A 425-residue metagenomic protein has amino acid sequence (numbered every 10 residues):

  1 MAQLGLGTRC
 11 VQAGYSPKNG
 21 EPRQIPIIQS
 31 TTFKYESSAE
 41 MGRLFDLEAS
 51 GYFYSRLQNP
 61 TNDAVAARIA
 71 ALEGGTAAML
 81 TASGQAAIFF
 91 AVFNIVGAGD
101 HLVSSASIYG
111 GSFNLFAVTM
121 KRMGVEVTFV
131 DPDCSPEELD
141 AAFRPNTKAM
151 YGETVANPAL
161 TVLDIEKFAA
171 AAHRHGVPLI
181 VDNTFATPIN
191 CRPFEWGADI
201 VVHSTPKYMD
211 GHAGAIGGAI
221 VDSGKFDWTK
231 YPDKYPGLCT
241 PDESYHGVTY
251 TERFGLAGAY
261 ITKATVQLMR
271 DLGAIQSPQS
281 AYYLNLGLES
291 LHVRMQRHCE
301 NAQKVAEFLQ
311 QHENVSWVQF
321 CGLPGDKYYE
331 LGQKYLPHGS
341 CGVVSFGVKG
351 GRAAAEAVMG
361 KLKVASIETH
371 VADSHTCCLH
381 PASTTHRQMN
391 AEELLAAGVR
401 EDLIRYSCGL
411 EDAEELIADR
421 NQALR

Functional and structural regions predicted by a protein language model:
M1-N59, A67-R68: N-terminal "arm"/small-domain region of PLP-dependent enzymes with the aminotransferase-like
A2, G7-S16, A78-H312, Q319: Conserved PLP-enzyme active-site core in the AAT-like
A13-Y15, Q29-F33, R56-Q58, A82 (+4 more regions): Pocket-edge structural micro-motifs
T32, S223-F226, V348-G351: Short loop segments at secondary-structure junctions
S37-F89, G111-T119: Conserved N-terminal alpha-helix of the aminotransferase class I/II PLP-enzyme fold
A117-V118, E126-V127, A141, P145-K148 (+4 more regions): PLP-dependent enzyme catalytic core of the Aspartate aminotransferase-like
V221, S345-G347, S407-G409: Short hydrophobic/aromatic beta-strand micro-patches that form the beta-sheet surface supporting nucleotide- or nucleic
L272-I275, Q279-A281, L286-S290, M295-R297 (+2 more regions): Conserved small-domain helix->loop->beta segment predominantly found in fold-type I
